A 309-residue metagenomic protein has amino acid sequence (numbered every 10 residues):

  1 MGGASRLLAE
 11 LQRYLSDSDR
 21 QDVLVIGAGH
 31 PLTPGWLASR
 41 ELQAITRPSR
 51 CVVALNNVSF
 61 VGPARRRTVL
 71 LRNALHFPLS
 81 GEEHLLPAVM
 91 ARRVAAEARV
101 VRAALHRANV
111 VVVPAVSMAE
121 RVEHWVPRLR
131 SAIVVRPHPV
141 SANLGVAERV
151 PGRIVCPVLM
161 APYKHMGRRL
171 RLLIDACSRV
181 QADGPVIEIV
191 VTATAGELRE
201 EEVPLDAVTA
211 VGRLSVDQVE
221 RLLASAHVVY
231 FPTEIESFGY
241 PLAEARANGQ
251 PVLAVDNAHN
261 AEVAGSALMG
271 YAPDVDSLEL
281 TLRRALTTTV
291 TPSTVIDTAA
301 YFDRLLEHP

Functional and structural regions predicted by a protein language model:
A4-V61, A210-V211, Q218: Active-site donor-binding segments of glycosyltransferases and PAPS-dependent sulfotransferases
M90-V111: Membrane-proximal helix-turn-helix segments that form the acceptor-binding/catalytic region of lipid-linked
H106-G145: Donor nucleotide-sugar binding/catalytic pocket of nucleotide-sugar-dependent glycosyltransferases
V146-G167, I174-C177: Conserved donor-binding/catalytic core segment of Leloir-type glycosyltransferases
L198-E220: Nucleotide-activated donor-binding/catalytic signature segment of Leloir-type glycosyltransferases, i.e., the conserved
E234, R246: Aromatic "clamp/platform" in nucleotide-sugar-dependent glycosyltransferases that forms part of the donor/acceptor
P251-A254: Short hydrophobic beta-strand element within catalytic cores of glycosyltransferases and related nucleotide-activated
L268-D276, A285-L286: Conserved acidic donor-binding segment of nucleotide-sugar-dependent glycosyltransferases
